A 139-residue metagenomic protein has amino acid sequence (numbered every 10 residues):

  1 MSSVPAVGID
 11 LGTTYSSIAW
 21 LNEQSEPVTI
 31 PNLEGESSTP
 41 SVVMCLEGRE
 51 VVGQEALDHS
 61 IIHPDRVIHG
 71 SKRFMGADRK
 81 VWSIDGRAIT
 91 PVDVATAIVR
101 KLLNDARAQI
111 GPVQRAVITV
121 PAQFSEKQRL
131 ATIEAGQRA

Functional and structural regions predicted by a protein language model:
M1-P40, C45-A139: N-terminal phosphate-binding loop and flanking beta/alpha elements of the actin-like ATPase fold
